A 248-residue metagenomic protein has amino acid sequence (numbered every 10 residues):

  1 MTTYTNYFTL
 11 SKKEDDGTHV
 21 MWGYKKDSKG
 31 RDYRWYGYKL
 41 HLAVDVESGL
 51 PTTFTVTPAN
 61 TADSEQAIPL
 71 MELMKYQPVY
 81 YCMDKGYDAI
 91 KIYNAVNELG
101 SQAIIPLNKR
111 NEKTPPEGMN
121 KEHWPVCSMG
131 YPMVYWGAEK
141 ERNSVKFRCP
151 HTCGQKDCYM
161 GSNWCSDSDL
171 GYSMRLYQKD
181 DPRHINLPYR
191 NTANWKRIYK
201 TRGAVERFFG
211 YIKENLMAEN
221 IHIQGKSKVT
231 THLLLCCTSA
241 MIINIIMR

Functional and structural regions predicted by a protein language model:
M1-E98, Q102-N108, K113: Polybasic low-complexity intrinsically disordered regions
L50, N97-L99, K113, N143 (+3 more regions): Alpha-helix termini
K75-Y76, P116-E117, E122, V126-S128 (+2 more regions): Short, intrinsically disordered/low-complexity patches at protein termini and at juxtamembrane boundaries
V79, M133-Y135, I221: Short secondary-structure junctions
G86-A89, G130-Y131, N244-M247: A general structural signal for short secondary-structure boundary/capping elements
Y93-G210: Helix-centered, glycine/charged polyanion-binding patches within enzymatic domains that contact phosphate-containing
W195-R248: Basic, amphipathic alpha-helical segments enriched in Lys/Arg and hydrophobic/aromatic residues
